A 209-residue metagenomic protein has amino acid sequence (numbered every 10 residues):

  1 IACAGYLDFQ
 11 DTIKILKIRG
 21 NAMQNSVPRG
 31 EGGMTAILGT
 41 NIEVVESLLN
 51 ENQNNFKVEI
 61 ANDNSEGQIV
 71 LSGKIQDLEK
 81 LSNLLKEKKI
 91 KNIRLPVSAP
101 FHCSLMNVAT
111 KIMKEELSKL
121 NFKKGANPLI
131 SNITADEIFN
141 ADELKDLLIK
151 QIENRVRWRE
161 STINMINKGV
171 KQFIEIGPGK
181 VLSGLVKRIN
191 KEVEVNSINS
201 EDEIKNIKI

Functional and structural regions predicted by a protein language model:
I1-A2, S183: Short, hydrophobic alpha-helix immediately C-terminal to the catalytic nucleophile
C3-E153: Alpha/beta catalytic cores of group-transfer enzymes, especially the acyltransferase/condensing modules of polyketide
E115-I209: Acyltransferase/transacylase module recognition
